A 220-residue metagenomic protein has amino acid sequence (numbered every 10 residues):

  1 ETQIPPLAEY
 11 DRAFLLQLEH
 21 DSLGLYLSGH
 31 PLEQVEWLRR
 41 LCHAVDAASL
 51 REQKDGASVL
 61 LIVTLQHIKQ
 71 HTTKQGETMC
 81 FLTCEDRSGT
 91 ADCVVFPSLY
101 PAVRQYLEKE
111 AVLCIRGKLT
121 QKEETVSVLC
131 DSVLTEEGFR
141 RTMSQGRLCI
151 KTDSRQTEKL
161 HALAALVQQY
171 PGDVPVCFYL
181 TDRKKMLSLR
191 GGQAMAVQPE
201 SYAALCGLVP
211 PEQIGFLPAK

Functional and structural regions predicted by a protein language model:
Q3-K220: Primarily single-stranded nucleic-acid-binding OB-fold modules
